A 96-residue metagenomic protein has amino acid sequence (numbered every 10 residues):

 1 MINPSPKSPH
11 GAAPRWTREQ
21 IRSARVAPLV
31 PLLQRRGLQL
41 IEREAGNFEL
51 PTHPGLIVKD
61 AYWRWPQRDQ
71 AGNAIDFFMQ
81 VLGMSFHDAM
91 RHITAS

Functional and structural regions predicted by a protein language model:
M1-S96: N-terminal structured subdomain of primase-like DNA metabolism proteins
